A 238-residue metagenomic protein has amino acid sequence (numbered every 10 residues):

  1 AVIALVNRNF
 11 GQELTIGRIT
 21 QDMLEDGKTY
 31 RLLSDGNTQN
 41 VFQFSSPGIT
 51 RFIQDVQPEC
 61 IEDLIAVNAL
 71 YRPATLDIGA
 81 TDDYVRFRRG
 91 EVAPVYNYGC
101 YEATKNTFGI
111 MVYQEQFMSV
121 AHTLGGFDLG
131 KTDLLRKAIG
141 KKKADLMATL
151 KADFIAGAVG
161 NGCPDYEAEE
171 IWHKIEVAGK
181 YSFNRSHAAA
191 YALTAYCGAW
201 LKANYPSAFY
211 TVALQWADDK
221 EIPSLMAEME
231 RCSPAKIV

Functional and structural regions predicted by a protein language model:
A1-V238: Noncatalytic, beta-rich nucleic-acid-contacting surfaces in large DNA/RNA-processing enzymes
